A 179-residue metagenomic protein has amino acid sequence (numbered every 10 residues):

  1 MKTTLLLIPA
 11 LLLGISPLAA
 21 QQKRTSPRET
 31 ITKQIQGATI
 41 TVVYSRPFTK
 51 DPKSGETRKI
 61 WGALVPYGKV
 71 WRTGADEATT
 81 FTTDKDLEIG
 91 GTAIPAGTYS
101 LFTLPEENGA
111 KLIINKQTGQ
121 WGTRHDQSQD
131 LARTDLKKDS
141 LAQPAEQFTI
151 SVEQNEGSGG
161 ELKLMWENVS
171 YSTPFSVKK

Functional and structural regions predicted by a protein language model:
M1-K23: Bacterial Sec-dependent N-terminal signal peptides
Q21-P95, S100-K179: Targeting-peptide/extracellular-domain and disordered-appendage signature
